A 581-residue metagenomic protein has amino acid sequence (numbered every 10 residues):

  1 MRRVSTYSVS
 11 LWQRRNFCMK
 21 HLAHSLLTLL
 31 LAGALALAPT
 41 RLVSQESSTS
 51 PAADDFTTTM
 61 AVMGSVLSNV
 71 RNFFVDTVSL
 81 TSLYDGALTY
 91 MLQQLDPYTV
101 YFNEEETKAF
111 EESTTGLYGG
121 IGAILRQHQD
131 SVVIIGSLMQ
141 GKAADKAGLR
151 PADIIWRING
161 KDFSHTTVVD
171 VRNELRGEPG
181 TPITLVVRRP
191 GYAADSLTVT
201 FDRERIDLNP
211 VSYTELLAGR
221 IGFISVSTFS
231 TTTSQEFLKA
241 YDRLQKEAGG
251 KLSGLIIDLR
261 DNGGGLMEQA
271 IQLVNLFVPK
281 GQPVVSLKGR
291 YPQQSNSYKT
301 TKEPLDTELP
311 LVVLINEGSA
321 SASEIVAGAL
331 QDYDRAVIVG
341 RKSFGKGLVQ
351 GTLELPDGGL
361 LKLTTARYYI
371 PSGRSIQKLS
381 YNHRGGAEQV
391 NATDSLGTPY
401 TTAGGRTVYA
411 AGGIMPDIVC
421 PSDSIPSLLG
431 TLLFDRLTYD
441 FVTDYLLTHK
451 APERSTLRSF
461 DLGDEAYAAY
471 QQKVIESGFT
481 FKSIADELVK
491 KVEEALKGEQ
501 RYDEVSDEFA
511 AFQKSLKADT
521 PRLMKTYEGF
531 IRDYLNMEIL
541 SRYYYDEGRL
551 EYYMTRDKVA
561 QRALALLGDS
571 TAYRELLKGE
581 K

Functional and structural regions predicted by a protein language model:
M1-A53: Bacterial Sec-dependent N-terminal signal peptides
V43-T59, M63-L80, I134-S137, K142-P151 (+2 more regions): Cleft-lining beta-strand/loop regions that shape enzyme active-site pockets
F56, N72-S79, Q94-Y101, V132-V133 (+6 more regions): Short, solvent-exposed loop/turn elements at domain surfaces
G64, V70, F74-I134, P182-R203 (+4 more regions): Extended, small/polar residue-biased N-terminal targeting/export presequences and adjacent propeptide/linker tracts
L67-D76, L88-V100, T115, D130 (+14 more regions): Sec-exported extracytoplasmic/periplasmic mature domains
A322, D334, R341, G345-R406: Polar, glycine-rich mid-to-C-terminal structural blocks that act as macromolecule-binding/assembly scaffolds
S375-K581: Conserved functional hotspot residues or short segments at active or partner-binding sites across diverse domains
